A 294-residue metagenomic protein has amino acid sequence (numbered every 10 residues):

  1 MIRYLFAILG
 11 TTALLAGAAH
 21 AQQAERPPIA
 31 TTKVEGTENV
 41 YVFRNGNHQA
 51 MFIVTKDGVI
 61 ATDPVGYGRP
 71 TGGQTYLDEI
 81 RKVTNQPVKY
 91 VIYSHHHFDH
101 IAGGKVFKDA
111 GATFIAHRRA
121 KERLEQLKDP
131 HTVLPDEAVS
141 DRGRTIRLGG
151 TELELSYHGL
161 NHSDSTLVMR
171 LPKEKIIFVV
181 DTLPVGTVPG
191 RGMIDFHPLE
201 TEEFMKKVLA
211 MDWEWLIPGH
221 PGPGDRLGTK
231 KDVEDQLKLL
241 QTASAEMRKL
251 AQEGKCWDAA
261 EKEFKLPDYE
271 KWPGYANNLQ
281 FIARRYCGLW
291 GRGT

Functional and structural regions predicted by a protein language model:
Y4-A16: Bacterial N-terminal signal peptides
A19-Q23, A210-D212, G224-T294: Accessory terminal helices/loops
T31, D78-R147: Active-site HxH/HxHxD metal-binding segment of metal-dependent hydrolases
T31-I80, L167-L171, K175-D181: Conserved beta-strand hairpin/beta-sheet module of binuclear metal-dependent hydrolase folds, prominently
N39, I53, D63, I80 (+10 more regions): Divalent metal-coordination and catalytic microenvironments
N47-A50, V59-I60, G66-P70, H96-I101 (+8 more regions): Solvent-exposed loop/turn segments at secondary-structure junctions within structured extracellular/periplasmic domains
A50, G73-L77, G104, P198 (+5 more regions): Extracytoplasmic/secreted envelope proteins and their assembly/folding machinery, especially bacterial periplasmic
G58-G68, T145, E152-T242, E246-K249: Metallo-beta-lactamase
